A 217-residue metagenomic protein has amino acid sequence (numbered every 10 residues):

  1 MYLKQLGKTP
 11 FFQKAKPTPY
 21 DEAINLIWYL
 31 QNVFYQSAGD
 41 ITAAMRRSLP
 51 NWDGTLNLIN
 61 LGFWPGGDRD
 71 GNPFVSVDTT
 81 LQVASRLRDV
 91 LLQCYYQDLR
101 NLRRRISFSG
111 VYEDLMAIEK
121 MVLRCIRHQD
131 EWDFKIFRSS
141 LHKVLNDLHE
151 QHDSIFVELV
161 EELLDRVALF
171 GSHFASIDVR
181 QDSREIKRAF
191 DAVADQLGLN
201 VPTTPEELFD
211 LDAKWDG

Functional and structural regions predicted by a protein language model:
M1-K8, Y96, L102-G217: Extended, charge-enriched "interface" segments that sit outside catalytic cores
M1-L56, D78-F137, I177-R180: Extended, highly charged
L3-T18, L61-W64, D68, H152 (+1 more regions): N-proximal short alpha-helices
A44-D68, S154-L164: Short acidic, Pro/Gly- and aromatic-enriched capping/linker segments at domain boundaries
G66-R69, V77, Q181, G198: Expand to "…catalyze enediolate/carbanion chemistry for C-C bond making/breaking, isomerization, decarboxylation
